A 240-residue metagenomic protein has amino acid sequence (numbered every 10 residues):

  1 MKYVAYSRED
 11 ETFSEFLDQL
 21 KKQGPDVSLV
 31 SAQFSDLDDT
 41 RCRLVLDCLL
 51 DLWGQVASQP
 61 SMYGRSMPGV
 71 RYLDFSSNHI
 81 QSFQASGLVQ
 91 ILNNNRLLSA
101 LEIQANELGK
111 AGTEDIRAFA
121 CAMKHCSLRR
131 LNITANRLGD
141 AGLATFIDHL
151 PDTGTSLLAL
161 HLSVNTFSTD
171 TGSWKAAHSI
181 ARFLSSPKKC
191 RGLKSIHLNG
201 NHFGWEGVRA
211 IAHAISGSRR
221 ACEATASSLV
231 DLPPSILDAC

Functional and structural regions predicted by a protein language model:
M1-C240: Leucine-rich tandem repeat or coiled-coil scaffolds
